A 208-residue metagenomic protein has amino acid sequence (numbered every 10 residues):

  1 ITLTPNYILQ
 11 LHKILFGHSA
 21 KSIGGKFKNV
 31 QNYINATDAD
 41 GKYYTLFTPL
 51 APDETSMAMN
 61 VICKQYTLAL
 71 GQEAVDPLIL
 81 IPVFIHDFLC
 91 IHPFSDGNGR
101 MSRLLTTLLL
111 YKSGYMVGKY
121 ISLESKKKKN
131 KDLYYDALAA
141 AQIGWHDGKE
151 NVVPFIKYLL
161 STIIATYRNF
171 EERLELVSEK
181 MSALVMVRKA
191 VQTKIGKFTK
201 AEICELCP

Functional and structural regions predicted by a protein language model:
I1-P208: FIC/Doc superfamily catalytic core
